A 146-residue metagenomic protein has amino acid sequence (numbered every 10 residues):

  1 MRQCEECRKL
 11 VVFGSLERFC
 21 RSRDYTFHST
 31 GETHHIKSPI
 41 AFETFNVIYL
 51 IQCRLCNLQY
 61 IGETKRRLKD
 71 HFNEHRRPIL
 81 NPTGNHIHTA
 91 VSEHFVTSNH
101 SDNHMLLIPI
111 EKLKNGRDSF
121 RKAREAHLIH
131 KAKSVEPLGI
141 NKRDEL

Functional and structural regions predicted by a protein language model:
M1-L146: Charged structural interfaces that engage phosphate-rich ligands and support phosphoryl-transfer chemistry
